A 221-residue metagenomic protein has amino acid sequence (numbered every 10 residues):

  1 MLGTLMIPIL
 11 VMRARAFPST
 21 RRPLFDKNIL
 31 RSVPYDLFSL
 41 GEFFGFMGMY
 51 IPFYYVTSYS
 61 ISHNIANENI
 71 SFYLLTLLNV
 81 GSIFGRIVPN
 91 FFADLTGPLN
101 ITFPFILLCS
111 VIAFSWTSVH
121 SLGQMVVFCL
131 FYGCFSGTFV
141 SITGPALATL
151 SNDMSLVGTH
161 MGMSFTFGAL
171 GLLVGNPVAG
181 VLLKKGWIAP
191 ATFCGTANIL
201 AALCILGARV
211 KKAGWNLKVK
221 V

Functional and structural regions predicted by a protein language model:
M1-T20, G41, C204-A208: C-terminal membrane-cytosol helix-exit motif in multi-pass small-molecule transporters
L10, L107-H120: C-terminal ends and interior cores of transmembrane alpha-helices in multi-pass membrane transporters/permeases
S32-L99, F103, G144, G175-A179: Extracytoplasmic gate region of multi-pass secondary transporters
A66-L75, T102, S121, M125 (+3 more regions): Juxtamembrane helix-start elements in MFS-like secondary transporters
V80-G85, F135, F167-G171: MFS transmembrane alpha-helix packing/gate-lining sites
I112, G123-Y132: Paired small-residue
T138-D153: Intracellular juxtamembrane helix-capping segments at the cytosolic ends of symmetry-related transmembrane helices
S151-I188, C194: A late C-terminal transmembrane helix in Major Facilitator Superfamily
